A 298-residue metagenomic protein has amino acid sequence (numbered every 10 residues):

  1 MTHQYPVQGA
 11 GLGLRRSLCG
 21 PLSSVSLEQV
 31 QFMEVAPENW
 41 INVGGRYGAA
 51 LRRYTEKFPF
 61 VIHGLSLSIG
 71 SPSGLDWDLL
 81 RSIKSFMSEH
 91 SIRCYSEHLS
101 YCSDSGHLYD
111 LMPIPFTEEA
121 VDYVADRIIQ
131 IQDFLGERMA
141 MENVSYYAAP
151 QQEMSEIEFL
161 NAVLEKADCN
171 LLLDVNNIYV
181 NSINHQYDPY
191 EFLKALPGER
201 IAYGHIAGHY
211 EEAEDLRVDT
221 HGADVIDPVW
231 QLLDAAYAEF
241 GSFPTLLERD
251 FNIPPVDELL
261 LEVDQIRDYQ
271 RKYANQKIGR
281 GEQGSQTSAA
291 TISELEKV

Functional and structural regions predicted by a protein language model:
M1-L22: Boundary/entry segment of secreted carbohydrate-active catalytic domains
Q8-L14, Q31-V35, F60-H63, Y95-E97 (+4 more regions): Hydrophobic faces of well-ordered beta-strands that scaffold small-molecule active sites in alpha/beta enzyme cores
C19-G20, P37-Y47, S68-D78, A148-E153 (+3 more regions): Acidic-and-aromatic substrate-binding clefts and catalytic sites of carbohydrate-active enzymes
S23-E28, G44-I62, D78-R93, I129-F134 (+3 more regions): Acidic (Asp/Glu)-rich catalytic clusters
G44, G74, L111-V121, S182-F240: Gly/Pro-rich active-site loop or hairpin
D76-L171: Active-site acidic/histidine proton-transfer and metal-coordination neighborhood in alpha/beta enzyme cores
Q132-L216: Acidic/histidine-rich catalytic cores of soluble enzymes
V256-Q276: C-terminal helical cap(s) of enzyme catalytic domains, especially alpha/beta-barrels
